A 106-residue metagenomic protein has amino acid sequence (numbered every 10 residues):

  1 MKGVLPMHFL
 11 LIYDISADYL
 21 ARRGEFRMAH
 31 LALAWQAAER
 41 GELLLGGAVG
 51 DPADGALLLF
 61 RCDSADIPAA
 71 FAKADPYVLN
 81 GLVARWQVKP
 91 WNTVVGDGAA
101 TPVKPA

Functional and structural regions predicted by a protein language model:
K2-A106: Conserved, structured core segments of small domains
